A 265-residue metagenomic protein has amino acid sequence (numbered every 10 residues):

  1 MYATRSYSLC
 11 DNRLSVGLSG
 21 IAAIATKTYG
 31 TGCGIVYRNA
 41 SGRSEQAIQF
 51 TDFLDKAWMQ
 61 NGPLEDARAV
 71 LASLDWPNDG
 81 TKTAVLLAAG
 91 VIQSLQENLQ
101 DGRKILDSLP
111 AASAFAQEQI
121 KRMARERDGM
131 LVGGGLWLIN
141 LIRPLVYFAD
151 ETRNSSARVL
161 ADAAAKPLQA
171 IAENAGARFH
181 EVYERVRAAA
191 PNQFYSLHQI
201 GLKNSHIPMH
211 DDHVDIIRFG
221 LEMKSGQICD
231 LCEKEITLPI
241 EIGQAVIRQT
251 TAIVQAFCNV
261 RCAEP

Functional and structural regions predicted by a protein language model:
M1-L74: Generic N-terminal targeting/processing segments that precede catalytic cores or assembly contacts
S6-D11, F53-M59, V70-G80, E126-M130 (+2 more regions): A short glycine/serine-rich beta->alpha loop
R13, G17-G20, I24-K27, L87 (+4 more regions): Charged, amphipathic alpha-helical oligomerization/scaffolding segments
A47-F50, L95-L99, I142-P144: Short acidic, glycine/serine/threonine-rich loops at helix termini
L64-A72, W76-Q93: Elongated alpha-helical scaffolds
S73, L95-G102, F148-A149, R261: Secondary-structure edge/capping motif, primarily at the C-terminal ends of alpha-helices and the immediately following
K82-L87, V91-P110, A114: Non-catalytic interaction/clamp surfaces of large macromolecular machines
I105-P265: Extended, low-charge hydrophobic alpha-helical regions
